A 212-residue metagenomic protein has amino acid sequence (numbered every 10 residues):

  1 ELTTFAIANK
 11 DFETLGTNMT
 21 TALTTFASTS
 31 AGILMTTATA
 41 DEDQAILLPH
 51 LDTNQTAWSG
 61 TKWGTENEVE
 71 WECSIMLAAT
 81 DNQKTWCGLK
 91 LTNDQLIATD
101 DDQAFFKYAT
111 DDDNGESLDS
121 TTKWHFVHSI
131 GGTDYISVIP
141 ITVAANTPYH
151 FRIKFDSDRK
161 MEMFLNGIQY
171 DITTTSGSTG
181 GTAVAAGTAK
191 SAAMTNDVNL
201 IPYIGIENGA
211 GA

Functional and structural regions predicted by a protein language model:
E1-G16: Extracellular carbohydrate-recognition regions
T36-T122: Secretory/extracellular carbohydrate-interaction modules and structurally similar beta-sandwich "look-alikes"
G64-E66, D119, T142-N146, D156 (+1 more regions): Surface-exposed coil/turn segments at beta-strand junctions on protein surfaces, enriched
W71-C73, T147-D156, M161-M163: Short tryptophan-centered beta-strand motifs in secreted/extracellular beta-sheet-rich domains of glycan-recognition
I75-L77, L91, F155-S157, I206-N208: Short beta-strand segments enriched in hydrophobic/aromatic residues within well-folded beta-rich domains
V127-H150: Short, aromatic/His-centered strand-loop micro-motif at the edge of beta-sheets
F164-I168: Short strand-turn-strand beta-turns centered on an Asx-Gly dipeptide
T174-A212: Flexible glycan-contacting loops in extracellular carbohydrate-active proteins
